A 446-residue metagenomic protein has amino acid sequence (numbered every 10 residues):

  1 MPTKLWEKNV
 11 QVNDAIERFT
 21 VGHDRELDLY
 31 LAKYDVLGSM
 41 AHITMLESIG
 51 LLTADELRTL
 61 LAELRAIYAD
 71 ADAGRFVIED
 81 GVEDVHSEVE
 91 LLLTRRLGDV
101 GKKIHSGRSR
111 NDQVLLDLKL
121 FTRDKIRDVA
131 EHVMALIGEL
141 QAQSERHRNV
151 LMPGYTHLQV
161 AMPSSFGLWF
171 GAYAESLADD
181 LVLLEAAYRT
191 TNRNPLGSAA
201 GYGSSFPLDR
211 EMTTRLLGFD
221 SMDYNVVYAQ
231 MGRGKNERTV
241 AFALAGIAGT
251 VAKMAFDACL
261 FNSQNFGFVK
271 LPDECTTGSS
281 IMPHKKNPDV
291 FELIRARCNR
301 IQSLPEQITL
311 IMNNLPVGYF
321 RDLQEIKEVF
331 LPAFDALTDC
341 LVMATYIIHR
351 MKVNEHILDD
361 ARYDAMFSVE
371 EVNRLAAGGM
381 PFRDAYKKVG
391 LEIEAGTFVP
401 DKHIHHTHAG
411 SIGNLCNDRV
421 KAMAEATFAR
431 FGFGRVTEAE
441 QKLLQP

Functional and structural regions predicted by a protein language model:
M1-G203, L208-T214, S221, T277-G278 (+4 more regions): A helix-coil-helix interface module used to build multimeric assemblies and to scaffold catalytic/cofactor sites
P2-G38, D99-V100, G267, M282-P446: Glycine-rich cofactor/substrate-binding loops
T44, S48, A69-F76, T94 (+16 more regions): Charged/polar positions within long, soluble alpha-helices
L60-L61, L217, D273-C275, R362 (+1 more regions): A general structural motif at alpha-helix termini
A62-D70, M231-G234, L391-G396: A short structural micro-motif
H105, R110-Q113, H157-S164, L168 (+9 more regions): Alpha-helix capping and helix-loop boundary segments enriched in small/acidic/polar residues
K119, R123-A130, M134, Q141 (+10 more regions): Short amphipathic alpha-helical segments with heptad-repeat character
L217-P305: Acidic, glycine-rich loop-and-beta core segments that form the ion-binding/anion-interacting portion of active sites
